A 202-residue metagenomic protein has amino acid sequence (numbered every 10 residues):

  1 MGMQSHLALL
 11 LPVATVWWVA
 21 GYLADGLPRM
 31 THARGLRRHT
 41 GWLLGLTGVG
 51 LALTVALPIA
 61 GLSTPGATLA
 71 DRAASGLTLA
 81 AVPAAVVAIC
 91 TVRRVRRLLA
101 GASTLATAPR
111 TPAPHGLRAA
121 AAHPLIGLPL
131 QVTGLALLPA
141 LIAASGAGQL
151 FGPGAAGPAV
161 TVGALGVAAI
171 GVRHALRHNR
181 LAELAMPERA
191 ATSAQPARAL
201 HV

Functional and structural regions predicted by a protein language model:
M1-A14, A67-C90, P158-L165: Alpha-helical transmembrane segments
S5-T54, I170-R198: Cytosolic-side membrane-entry/anchor segment at the start of a transmembrane helix
A20-D25, P83-A100, L105, A147-T192: Alpha-helical transmembrane segments and their immediate juxtamembrane interface regions
L27-R29, L57-L69, V92-T107: Membrane-helix interface/capping segments
A33-A81, A136-A140, P153, V160: Long, highly hydrophobic alpha-helical transmembrane signal-anchor segments
A52-P58, I126, T133, R198-V202: Hydrophobic alpha-helical transmembrane segments in multi-pass integral membrane proteins
S103-I126: Short membrane-interface loop/juxtamembrane segments of multi-pass integral membrane proteins
A121-L141: Hydrophobic alpha-helical membrane segments
